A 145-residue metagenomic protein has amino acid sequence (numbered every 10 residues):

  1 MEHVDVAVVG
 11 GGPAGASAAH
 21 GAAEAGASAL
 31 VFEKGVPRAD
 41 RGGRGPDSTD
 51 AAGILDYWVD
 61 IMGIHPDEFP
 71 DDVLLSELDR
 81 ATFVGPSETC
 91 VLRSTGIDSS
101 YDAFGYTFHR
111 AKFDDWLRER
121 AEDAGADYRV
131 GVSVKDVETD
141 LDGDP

Functional and structural regions predicted by a protein language model:
E2-V31: N-terminal Rossmann-like FAD-binding beta1-loop-alpha1 element of flavoenzymes
S17, G53-I54, K112, W116: Short Gly/charged-rich anion-binding patches and loops
A18, R41, T139-D140: Short glycine-/acidic-enriched loop or helix-start segments at secondary-structure transitions that form or flank
A25-A27, V36-S87: N-terminal FAD cofactor-binding segment of flavoenzymes
K34-G35, S133: Short, ordered loop/turn segments at secondary-structure junctions
E77-P145: Conserved N-terminal helical subregion
